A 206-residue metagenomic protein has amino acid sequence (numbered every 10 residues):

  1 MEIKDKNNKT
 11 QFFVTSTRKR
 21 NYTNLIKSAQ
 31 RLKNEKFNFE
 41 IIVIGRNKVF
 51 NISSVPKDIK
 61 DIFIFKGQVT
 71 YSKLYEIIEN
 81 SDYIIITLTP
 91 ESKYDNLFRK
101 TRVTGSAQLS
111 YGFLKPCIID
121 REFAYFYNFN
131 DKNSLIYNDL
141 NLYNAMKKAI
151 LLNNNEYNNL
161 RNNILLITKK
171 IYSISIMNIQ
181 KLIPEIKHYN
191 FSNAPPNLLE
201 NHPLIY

Functional and structural regions predicted by a protein language model:
M1-P56, F65-S72: Conserved catalytic-core segment of nucleotide-activated headgroup transferases in glycan assembly
N51, S72-L74, N141, A145: Short acidic active-site motifs
I52-K60, N128-D131: Short, aromatic/basic amphipathic alpha-helical patches
Q68-S72, T104, D139-L140: Structural motif corresponding to alpha-helix initiation and N-cap regions
T70-Y83, K93, G112: Short acidic alpha-helix that forms the nucleotide-activated donor recognition element in Leloir-type transferases
I86-Q108, G112, D120-N128: Nucleotide-sugar-dependent
P116, Y125-N138: A short acidic/histidine/glycine-rich donor-binding loop in glycosyltransferase catalytic cores
Y137-K147, L151-H202: A charged, aromatic-enriched C-terminal amphipathic alpha-helix characteristic of glycosyltransferases across folds
